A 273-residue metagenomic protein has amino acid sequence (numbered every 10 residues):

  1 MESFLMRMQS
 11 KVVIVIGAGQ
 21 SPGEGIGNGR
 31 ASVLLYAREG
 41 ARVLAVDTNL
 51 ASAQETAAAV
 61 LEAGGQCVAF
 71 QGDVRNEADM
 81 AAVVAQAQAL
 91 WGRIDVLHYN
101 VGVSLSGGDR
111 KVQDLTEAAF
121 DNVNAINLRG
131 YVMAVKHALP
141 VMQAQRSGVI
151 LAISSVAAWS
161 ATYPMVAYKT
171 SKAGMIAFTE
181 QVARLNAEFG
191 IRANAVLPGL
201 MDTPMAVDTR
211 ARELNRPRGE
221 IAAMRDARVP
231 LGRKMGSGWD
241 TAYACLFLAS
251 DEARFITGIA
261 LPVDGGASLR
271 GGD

Functional and structural regions predicted by a protein language model:
S3-F4, D109, S160, C245-L246 (+1 more regions): Short C-terminal tail/terminal secondary-structure segment of NAD(P)H-dependent dehydrogenase/reductase domains
L5-L44: Canonical Rossmann dinucleotide-binding motif of NAD(H)/NADP(H)-dependent dehydrogenases/reductases, specifically
N76, A81, S104-D121, A144 (+2 more regions): Conserved mid-core segment of classical short-chain dehydrogenase/reductases
D95, Q113-V132, S147, L151 (+1 more regions): Catalytic Tyr-X3-Lys loop
V103, P140, R184-E188, R254: Alpha-helical segment proximal to the catalytic Tyr-Lys
V135, S171, T179: Active-site helix of classical SDR
S155: Residue(s) in the substrate-gating loop at a strand-loop-helix junction that position the organic substrate next
A195, R218-E252, I256, G265: C-terminal helical subdomain
